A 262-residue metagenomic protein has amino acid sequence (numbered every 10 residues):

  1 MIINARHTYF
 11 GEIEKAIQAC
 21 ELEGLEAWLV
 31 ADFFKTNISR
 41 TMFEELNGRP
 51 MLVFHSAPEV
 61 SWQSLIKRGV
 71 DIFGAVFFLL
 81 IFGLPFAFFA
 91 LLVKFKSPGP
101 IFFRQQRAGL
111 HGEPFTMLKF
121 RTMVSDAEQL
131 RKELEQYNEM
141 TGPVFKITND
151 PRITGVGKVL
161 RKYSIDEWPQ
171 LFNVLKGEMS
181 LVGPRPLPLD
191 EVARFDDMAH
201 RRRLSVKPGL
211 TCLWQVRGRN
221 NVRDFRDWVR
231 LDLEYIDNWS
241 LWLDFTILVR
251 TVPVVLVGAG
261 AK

Functional and structural regions predicted by a protein language model:
M1-G83, K262: N-terminal hydrophobic signal-anchor/signal peptide
T8-Y9, L187, N221: Glycine-/small-residue-rich active-site loops that bind phosphorylated ligands and cofactors
E23-E26, V30-F33, D166-V174, V216-V222: Hydrophobic alpha-helical segments characteristic of transmembrane helices
F34-K35, R40-N47, F102-R152, L210-D232: Short, glycine-rich, amphipathic interfacial segments at transmembrane boundaries or analogous
Q63-L130, N173, L241, T246-K262: A hydrophobic, helix-centered structural microdomain
L65-R68, R152, S164-E167, D237 (+1 more regions): An acidic site on a long C-lobe helix of protein kinase domains
F78, G155-Y163, L233-D237: Short, well-ordered beta-strand elements within core beta-sheets of diverse protein domains
P143-K207, I247-V255: A short, structured surface patch at a secondary-structure boundary
